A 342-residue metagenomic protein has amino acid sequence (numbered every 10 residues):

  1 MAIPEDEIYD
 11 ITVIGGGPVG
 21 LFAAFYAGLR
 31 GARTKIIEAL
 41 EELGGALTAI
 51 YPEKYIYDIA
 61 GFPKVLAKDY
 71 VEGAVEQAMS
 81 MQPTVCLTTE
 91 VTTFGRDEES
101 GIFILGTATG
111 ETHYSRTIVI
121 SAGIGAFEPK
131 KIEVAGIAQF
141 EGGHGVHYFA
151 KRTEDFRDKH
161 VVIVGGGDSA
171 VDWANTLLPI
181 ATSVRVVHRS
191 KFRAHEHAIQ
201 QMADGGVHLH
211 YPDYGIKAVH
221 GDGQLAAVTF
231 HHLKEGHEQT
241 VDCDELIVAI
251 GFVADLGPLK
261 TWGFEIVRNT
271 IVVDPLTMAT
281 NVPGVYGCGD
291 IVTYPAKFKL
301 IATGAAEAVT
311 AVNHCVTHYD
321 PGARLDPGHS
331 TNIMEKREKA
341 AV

Functional and structural regions predicted by a protein language model:
M1-I14, L29-R30, E42, V85-K159 (+4 more regions): FAD-binding core/adjacent interface of flavoenzyme oxidoreductases
M1-I14, Y26-R30, K35, S100 (+5 more regions): Rossmann-like nucleotide/phosphate-binding core characteristic of flavoprotein oxidoreductases
I3, Y9-P83, V171-E196: Beta1-alpha1 glycine-rich phosphate/pyrophosphate-binding loop at the start of Rossmann-like nucleotide-binding domains
E7, E72, A78-T107, T112-S115 (+3 more regions): A Rossmann-like FAD-binding core segment of flavoenzymes
A24-Y26, T48-A49, K130-V134, A174-T176 (+3 more regions): Short amphipathic alpha-helical segments
G44, E128-P129, A135, D172 (+4 more regions): Glycine/Thr-rich phosphate-binding loops of Rossmann-like dinucleotide-binding domains
E133-D155, E245, A249-A302, T310-N313 (+1 more regions): FAD-site-proximal beta/loop scaffold in flavoenzymes
G145, A150, E154-P179: Conserved FAD-binding catalytic core of PHBH/FMO-like flavoproteins
